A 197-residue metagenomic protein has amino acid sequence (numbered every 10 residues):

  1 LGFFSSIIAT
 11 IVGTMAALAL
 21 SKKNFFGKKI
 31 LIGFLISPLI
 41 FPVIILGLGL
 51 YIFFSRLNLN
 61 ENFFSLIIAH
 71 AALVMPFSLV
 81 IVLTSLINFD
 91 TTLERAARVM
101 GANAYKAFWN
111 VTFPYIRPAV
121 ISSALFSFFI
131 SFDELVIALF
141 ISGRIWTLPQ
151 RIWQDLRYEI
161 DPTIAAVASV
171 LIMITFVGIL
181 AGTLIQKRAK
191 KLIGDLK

Functional and structural regions predicted by a protein language model:
G2-L35, I52, F108, L180-K187: Transmembrane-helix boundary motif in ABC transporter permease subunits
F3-M15, F41, V120, A124 (+2 more regions): Generic alpha-helical transmembrane segments of integral inner-membrane proteins, especially permease/transport modules
K22-L31, L59-F63, A104, P118-V120 (+1 more regions): Membrane-helix interface segments
G27-K28, I44-V74, Y105, S142-R144: Membrane-interfacial helix termini and adjacent extracytoplasmic/periplasmic loops of multi-pass transporters
F34-F41, I67-P76, L125-F132, I141-S142 (+1 more regions): Hydrophobic transmembrane alpha-helices
A71-A72, L79-L83, F89-T91, A104-D133: Transmembrane alpha-helices
L83-E94, R98, A102-F113, A165-K197: C-terminal transmembrane helix and the adjacent membrane-cytosol boundary/short C-terminal tail of inner/organellar
F132-R188: Interhelical loop and adjacent transmembrane-helix boundary motif in polytopic membrane transport permeases
